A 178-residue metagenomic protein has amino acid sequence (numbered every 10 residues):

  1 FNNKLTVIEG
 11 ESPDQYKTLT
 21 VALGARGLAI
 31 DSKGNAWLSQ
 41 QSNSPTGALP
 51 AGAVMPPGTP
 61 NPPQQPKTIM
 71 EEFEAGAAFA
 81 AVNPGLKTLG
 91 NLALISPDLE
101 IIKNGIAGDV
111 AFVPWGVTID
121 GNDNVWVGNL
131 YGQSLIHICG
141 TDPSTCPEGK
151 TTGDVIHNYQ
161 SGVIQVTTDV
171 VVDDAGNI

Functional and structural regions predicted by a protein language model:
F1-I178: Flexible "stalk/tail and boundary" regions
